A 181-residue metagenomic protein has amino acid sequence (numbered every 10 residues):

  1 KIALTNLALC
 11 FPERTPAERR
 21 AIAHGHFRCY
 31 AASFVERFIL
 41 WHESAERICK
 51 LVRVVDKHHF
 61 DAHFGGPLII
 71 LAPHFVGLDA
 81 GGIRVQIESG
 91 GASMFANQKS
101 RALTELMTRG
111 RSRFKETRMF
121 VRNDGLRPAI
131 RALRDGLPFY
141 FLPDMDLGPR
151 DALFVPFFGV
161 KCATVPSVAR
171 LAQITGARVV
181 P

Functional and structural regions predicted by a protein language model:
K1-A72, G77, T104-R109: Membrane-anchoring hydrophobic helices of lipid-metabolizing enzymes
K57-D61, G82-I83, M107-T108, A129-I130 (+1 more regions): Short amphipathic alpha-helical segments and helix-helix/interface helices
D61-F64, Q86, S112, I130 (+2 more regions): Alpha-helix boundary recognition
F64-N123, D146-K161: Catalytic core of membrane glycerolipid acyltransferases/transacylases, capturing the structured, soluble-facing
D124-P181: Membrane-associated lipid acylation/remodeling enzymes share a hydrophobic transmembrane-juxtamembrane segment
